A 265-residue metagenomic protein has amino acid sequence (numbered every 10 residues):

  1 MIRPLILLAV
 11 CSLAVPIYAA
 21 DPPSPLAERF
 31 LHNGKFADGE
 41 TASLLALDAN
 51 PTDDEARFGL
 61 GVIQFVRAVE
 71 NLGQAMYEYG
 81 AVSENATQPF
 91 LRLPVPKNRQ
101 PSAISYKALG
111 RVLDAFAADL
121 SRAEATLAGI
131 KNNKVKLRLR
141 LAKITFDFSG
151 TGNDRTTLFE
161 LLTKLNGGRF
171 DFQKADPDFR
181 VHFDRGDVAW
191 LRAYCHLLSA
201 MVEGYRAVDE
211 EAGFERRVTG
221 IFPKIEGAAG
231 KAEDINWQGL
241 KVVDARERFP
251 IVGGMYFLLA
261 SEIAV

Functional and structural regions predicted by a protein language model:
P4-L13: Sec-dependent N-terminal signal peptides
I17-A19: Boundary at the C-terminal end of the N-terminal hydrophobic targeting segment
P23-P25, L31-T41, F65-V265: Short coil/linker segments at helix-helix boundaries
D53-A56: Residue-level recognition of tetratricopeptide repeat
